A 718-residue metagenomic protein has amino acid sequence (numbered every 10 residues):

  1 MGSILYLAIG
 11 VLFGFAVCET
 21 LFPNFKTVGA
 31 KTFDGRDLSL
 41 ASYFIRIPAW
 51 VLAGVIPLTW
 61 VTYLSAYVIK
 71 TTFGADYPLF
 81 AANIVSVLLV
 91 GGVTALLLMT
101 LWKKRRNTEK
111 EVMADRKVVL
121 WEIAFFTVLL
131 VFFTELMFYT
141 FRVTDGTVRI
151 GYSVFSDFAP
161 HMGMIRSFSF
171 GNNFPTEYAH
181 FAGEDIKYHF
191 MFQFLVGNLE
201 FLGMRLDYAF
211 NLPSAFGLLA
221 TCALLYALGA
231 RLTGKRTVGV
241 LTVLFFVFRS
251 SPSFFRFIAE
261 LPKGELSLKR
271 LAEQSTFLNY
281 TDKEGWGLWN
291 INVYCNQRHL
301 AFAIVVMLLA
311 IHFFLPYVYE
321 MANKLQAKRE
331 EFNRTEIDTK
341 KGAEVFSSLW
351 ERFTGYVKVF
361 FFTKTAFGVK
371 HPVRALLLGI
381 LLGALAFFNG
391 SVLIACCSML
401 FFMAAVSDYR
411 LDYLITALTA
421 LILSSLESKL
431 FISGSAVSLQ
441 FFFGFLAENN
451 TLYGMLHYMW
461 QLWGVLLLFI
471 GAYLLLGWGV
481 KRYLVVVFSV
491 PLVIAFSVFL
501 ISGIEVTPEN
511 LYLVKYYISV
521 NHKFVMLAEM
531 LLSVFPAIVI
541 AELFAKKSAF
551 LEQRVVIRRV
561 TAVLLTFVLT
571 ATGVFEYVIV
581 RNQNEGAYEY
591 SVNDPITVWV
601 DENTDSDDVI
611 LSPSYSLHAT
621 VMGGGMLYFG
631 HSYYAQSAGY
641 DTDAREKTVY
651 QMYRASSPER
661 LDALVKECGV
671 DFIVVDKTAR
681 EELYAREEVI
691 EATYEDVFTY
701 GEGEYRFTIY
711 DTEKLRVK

Functional and structural regions predicted by a protein language model:
M1-F13, E122-L129, A159, N296-H312 (+3 more regions): Alpha-helical transmembrane segments at the extracellular/periplasmic loop-to-helix junctions of multi-pass membrane
M1-R116: Membrane-embedded, hydrophobic transmembrane alpha-helices
G10-V17, W60, T94, T221-G229 (+4 more regions): Transmembrane alpha-helical segments
V68-F80, V143-D157, L202, W286-R298 (+5 more regions): Membrane-helix boundary/interfacial segments in multi-pass membrane proteins
V112-V118, E320-R374, S407-I415, G471-V493 (+2 more regions): Membrane-interface helix-loop-helix junctions at transmembrane boundaries of multi-pass membrane enzymes, predominantly
L129-V306, G586: Active-site lumenal/periplasmic loops and adjacent helix-entry segments of GT-C-fold, multi-pass membrane
I291-N296, K358, K364, R374-N389: Membrane-interface alpha helices of multi-pass inner-membrane proteins
K481-R482, S548-K718: Extracytoplasmic
